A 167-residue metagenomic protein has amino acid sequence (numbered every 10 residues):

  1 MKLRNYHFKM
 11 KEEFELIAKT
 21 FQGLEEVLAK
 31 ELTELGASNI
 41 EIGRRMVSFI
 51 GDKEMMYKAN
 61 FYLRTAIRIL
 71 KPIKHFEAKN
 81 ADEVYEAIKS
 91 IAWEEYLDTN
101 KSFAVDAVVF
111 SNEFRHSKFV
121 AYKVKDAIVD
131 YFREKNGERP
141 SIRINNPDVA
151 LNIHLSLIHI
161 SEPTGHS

Functional and structural regions predicted by a protein language model:
K2-K9: Short, Lys/Arg-enriched N-terminal segments with co-localized hydrophobic residues within the first ~10-30 amino acids
K11-V149: Accessory substrate-recognition/RNA-binding modules or partner subunits associated with SAM-dependent
E12, S156-L157: Short flexible coil/turn linkers enriched for glycine and charged/polar residues that connect secondary-structure
I158-S167: Single conserved hydrophobic/aromatic residue that forms the stacking wall/gate of nucleotide- or nucleobase-binding
